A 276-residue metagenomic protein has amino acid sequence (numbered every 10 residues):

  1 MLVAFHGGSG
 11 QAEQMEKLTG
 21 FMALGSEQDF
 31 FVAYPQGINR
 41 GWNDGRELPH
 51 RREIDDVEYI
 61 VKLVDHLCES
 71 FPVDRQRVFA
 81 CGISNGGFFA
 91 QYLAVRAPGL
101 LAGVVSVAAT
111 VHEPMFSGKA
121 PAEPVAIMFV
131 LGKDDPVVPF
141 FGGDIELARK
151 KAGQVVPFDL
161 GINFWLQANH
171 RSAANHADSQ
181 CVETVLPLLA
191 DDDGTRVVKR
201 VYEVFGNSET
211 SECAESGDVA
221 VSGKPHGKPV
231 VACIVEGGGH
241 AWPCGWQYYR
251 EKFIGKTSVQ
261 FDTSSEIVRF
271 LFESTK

Functional and structural regions predicted by a protein language model:
M1-F79, I83, F88-Y92, R96 (+1 more regions): Serine-hydrolase catalytic machinery in alpha/beta-hydrolase-like enzymes
A23-Q28, P72-V73, C81, N85 (+5 more regions): Extracellular/periplasmic catalytic domains that process cell-envelope and extracellular macromolecules
G87-P98, V104, A108, S117: Short glycine-enriched nucleophile-adjacent loop and the immediately C-terminal alpha-helix near the catalytic center
T110-I127, G142-I145: Flexible "cap/lid" loop of the alpha/beta hydrolase fold
F129-L131: Short beta-strand/loop motif that positions the catalytic acidic residue of the alpha/beta-hydrolase fold
K133-V230, C244-F261: Active-site-adjacent alpha-helix of alpha/beta-hydrolase-fold enzymes
F253-K276: Catalytic active-site module of serine/aspartate enzymes centered on a nucleophile-bearing elbow/loop
